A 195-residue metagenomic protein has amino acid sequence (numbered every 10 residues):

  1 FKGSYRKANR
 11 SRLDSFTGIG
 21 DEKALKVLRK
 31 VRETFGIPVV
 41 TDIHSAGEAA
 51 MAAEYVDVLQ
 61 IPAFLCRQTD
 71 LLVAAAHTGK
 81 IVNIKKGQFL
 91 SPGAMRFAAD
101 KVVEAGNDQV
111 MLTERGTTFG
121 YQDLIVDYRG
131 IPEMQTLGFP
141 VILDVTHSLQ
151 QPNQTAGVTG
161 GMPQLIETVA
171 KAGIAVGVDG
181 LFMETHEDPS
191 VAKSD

Functional and structural regions predicted by a protein language model:
F1-S4, P38-I43, L143-V145, D179-D188: Short beta-strand segments at enzyme active-site cores
K2-D21, T185-D195: Glycine-rich, proline-tolerant flexible connector loops at the mouths of alpha/beta enzymes
R10-I19, I37-D42, I61-A63, G120-D123 (+1 more regions): Active-site mouth loops of central-metabolism enzymes
D14-V40, A74-I81, I131-L143, V169-A172: Alpha-helix-loop-beta-strand connector modules within alpha/beta enzyme cores
T17-L28, A52-P62, S194-D195: Short, electropositive alpha-helical surface patch
I19-G20, T34-S45, D57-D70, K80-P92 (+1 more regions): Catalytic beta/alpha-barrel core
E48-M51, D70-L71, G130: Short acidic active-site motifs
T78-T185: Catalytic alpha/beta core domains of metabolic enzymes, predominantly
